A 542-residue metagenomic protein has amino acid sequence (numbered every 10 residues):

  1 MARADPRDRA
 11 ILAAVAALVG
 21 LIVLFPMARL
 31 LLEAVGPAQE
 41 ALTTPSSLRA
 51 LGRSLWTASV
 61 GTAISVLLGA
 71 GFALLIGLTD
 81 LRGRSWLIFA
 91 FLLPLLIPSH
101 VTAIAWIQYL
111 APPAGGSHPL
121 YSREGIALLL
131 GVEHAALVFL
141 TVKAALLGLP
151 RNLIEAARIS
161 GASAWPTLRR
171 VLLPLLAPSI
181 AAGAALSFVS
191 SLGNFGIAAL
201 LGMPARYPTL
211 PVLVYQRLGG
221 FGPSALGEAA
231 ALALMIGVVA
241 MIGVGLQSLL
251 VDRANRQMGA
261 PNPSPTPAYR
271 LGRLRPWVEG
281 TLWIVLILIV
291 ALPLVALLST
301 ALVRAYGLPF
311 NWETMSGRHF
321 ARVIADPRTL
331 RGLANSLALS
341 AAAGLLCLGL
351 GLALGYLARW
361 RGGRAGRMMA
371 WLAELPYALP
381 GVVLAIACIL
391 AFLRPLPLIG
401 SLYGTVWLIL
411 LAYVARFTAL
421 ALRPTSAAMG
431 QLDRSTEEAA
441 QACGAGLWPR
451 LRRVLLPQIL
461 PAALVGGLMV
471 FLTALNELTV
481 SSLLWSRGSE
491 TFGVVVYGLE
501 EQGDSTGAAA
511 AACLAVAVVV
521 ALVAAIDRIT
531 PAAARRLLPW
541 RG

Functional and structural regions predicted by a protein language model:
A2-R3, I159, R535-G542: Short, charged juxtamembrane terminal tails flanking transmembrane helices
D5-G36, P45-L147, L175-G196, L200-G202 (+8 more regions): Membrane-water interface segments at the C-terminal ends of transmembrane alpha-helices in multi-pass inner-membrane
T79-G83, L147-N152, A162-W165, M203-R206 (+6 more regions): Juxtamembrane helix-boundary/capping and inter-helix hinge elements in multi-pass membrane proteins
L153, R253-N262, P309, L398 (+2 more regions): Short, Lys/Arg-enriched, Gly/Pro-containing loop segments at transmembrane-helix junctions of multi-pass membrane
A157-R158, A440: The alpha-helix within a helix-turn-helix
S163, N255-R270, Y306-F320: Juxtamembrane inter-helical linkers in multi-pass membrane proteins
G196-P223, P309-E313, L478-S505, P539-G542: Glycine-rich helix-loop "coupling/hinge" segments at transmembrane-helix boundaries in multipass transporters
G245-L282, L537-R541: Alpha-helical transmembrane segments of integral membrane proteins
